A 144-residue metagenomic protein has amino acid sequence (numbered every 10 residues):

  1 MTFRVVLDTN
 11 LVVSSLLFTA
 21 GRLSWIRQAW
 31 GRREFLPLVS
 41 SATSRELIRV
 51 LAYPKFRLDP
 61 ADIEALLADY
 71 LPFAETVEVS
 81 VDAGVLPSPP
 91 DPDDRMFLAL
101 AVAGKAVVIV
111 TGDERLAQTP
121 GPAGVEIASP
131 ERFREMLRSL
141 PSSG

Functional and structural regions predicted by a protein language model:
M1-V39: Short, well-structured N-terminal submotif of metal-dependent ribonuclease cores
L7, V77-D82, V110-G112: Short beta-strands and strand-loop turn motifs
T9, D94-R95: Conserved glycosyltransferase catalytic-site signature
T9, S41-A42, G112-E114: Short secondary-structure boundary segments
G21, P92-D93: A generic structural signal for residues located within well-ordered alpha-helices of large catalytic or ligand-binding
I26, F97-L98: Short, hydrophobic alpha-helical packing/hinge segments within bilobed ligand-binding/sensory domains
A29-G84: PIN-domain endoribonuclease scaffold, especially VapC-family toxins
L86-P87, D91, V102-V110, E114-G144: Acidic, PIN/NYN-like endoribonuclease modules and their adjacent C-terminal/linker elements
